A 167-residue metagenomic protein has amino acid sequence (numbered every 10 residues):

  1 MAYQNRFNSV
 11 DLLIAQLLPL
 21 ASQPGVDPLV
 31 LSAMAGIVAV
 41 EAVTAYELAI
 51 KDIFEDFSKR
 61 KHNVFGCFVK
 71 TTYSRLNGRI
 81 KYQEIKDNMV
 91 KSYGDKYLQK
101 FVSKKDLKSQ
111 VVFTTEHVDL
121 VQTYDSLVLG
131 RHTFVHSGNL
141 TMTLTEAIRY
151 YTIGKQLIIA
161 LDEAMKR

Functional and structural regions predicted by a protein language model:
M1, L29-I37, V118-D125, T141 (+1 more regions): Short, solvent-exposed segments of well-ordered alpha helices
M1-I37, Q156: Charged alpha-helical initiation segments
N8, A15, V40, T44 (+3 more regions): Generic structural signal for well-ordered, non-transmembrane alpha-helical segments in soluble/cytosolic regions
L17-P28, F134, G138-T141, M165: Secondary-structure edge/capping motif, primarily at the C-terminal ends of alpha-helices and the immediately following
S32-S58: Short, hydrophobic, well-ordered secondary-structure elements
I50, F54, S58, N139 (+2 more regions): Hydrophobic/aromatic-lined pockets within catalytic cores
K61-S137, T141, D162-E163: Flexible secondary-structure boundary motifs
L140-R167: C-terminal structured interaction module
